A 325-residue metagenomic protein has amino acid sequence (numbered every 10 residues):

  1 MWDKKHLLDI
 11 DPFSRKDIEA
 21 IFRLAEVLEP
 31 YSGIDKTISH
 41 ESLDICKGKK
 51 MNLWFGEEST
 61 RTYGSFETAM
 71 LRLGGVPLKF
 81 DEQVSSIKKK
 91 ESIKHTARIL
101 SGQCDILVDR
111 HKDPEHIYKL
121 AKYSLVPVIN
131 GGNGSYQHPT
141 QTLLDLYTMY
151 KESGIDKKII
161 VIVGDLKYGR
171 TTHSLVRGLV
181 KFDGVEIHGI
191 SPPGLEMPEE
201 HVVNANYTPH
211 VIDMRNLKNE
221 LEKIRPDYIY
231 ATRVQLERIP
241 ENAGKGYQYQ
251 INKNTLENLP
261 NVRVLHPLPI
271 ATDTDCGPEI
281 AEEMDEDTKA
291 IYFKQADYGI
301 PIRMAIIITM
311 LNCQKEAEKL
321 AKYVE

Functional and structural regions predicted by a protein language model:
M1-G64: Positively charged, low-complexity intrinsically disordered leader regions
L43, R98, D105-G178, H266: Anion-binding alpha/beta catalytic cores of soluble intermediary-metabolism enzymes, centered on
K50-Q103: Active-site cofactor/substrate anionic-group-binding motifs, chiefly glycine- and Lys/Arg-rich phosphate-binding loops
G56-T68, K151-T232: Glycine-rich phosphate/diphosphate-binding loop of Rossmann-like nucleotide-binding domains
L73, Q103, Y123-L125, D183 (+3 more regions): Short, structured coil segments at secondary-structure junctions
A205-Y292: Rossmann-like adenosine-cofactor binding region
A281-E325: C-terminal helix-to-coil terminal segments
